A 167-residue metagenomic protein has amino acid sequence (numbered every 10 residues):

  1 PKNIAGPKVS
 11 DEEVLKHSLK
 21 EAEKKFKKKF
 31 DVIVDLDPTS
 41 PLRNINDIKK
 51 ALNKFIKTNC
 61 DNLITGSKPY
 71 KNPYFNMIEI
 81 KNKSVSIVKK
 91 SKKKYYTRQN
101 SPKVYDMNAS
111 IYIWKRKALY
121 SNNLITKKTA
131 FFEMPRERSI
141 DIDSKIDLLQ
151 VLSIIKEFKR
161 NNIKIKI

Functional and structural regions predicted by a protein language model:
P1-K29: Conserved N-terminal catalytic core of the sugar/cofactor nucleotidyltransferase
K2-A5, P38-S40, R136-R138: Glycine-rich "substrate-gating" loop/helix at the edge of Rossmann-like oxidoreductase active sites
P7, D11-E13, H17, P41-T129 (+1 more regions): Conserved core of the sugar-phosphate nucleotidyltransferase
K27-P41: Short beta-strand-to-loop acidic/aromatic patch adjacent to the donor-nucleotide binding site
K28-F30, K57-D61, F158: Short, high-confidence coil segments that cap the C-terminus of an alpha-helix and link into the following beta-strand
F132-E133, R138-I167: Hydrophobic helical membrane-anchoring modules
